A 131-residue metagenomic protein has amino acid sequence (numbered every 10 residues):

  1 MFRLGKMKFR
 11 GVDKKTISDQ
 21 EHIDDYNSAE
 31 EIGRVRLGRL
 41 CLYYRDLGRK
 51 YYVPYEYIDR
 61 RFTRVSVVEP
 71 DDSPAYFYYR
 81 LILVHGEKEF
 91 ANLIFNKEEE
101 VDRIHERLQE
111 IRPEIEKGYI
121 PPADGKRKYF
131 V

Functional and structural regions predicted by a protein language model:
M1-R39: Anionic N-terminal interaction surfaces
R3, R60-V131: Acidic, Ser/Thr- and proline-rich intrinsically disordered linker/docking segments of eukaryotic scaffolds
V12, A29, D46-L47, P54-R60 (+3 more regions): Generic signature of intrinsically disordered, low-complexity segments enriched in small/polar residues
D13, D19, D24-D25, D46 (+4 more regions): Acidic-enriched, low-complexity/disordered segments with a strong bias for Aspartate over Glutamate
D25-Y26, L42-Y43, Y51-P54, G118 (+1 more regions): Intrinsically disordered, low-complexity N-terminal regions enriched in serine/proline/glycine with scattered basic
R34, G38-P70, P74: Phosphoinositide-binding peripheral membrane targeting modules
